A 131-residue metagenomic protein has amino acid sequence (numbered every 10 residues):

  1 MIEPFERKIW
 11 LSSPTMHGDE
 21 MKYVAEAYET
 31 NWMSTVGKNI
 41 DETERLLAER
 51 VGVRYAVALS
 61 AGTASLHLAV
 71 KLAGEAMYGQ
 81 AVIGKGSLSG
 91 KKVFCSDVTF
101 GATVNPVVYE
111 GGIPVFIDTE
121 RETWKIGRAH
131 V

Functional and structural regions predicted by a protein language model:
M1-S34: N-terminal "arm"/small-domain region of PLP-dependent enzymes with the aminotransferase-like
V36-K92, P106-E110, F116-D118: Phosphate-binding glycine-rich loop
L59, T63, G101, K125: Glycine-rich phosphate-binding loop at the start of an alpha helix
V98-V104: Conserved coil-to-alpha-helix start sites within the AMP-binding
T119-K125: Conserved PLP phosphate-binding loop immediately N-terminal to the Schiff-base lysine helix in PLP-dependent enzymes
A129-V131: Conserved small/polar residues in nucleotide/adenosyl-binding loops
